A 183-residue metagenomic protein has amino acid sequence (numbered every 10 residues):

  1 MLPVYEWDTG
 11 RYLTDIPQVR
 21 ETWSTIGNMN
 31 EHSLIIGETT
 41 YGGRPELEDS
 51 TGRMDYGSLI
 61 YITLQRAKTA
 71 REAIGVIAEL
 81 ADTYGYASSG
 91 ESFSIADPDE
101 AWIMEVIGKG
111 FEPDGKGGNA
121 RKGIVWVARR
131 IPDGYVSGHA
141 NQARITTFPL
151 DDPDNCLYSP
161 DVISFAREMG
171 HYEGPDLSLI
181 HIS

Functional and structural regions predicted by a protein language model:
M1, D49-Y84: Compact, glycine/acidic-enriched structural inserts
M1-W7: Active-site-surrounding "flap" and adjacent substrate/cofactor-binding loops of secreted or lumenal enzymes, prototyped
P17-E21, T25-L34, G42: Function-dense linear segments that define catalytic or interfacial modules in macromolecule-processing proteins
L34-E38, V136-S137: Short hydrophobic-aromatic micro-motifs
Y41-P45, A81, E100-W102, G110: Solvent-exposed loop/turn segments at secondary-structure junctions within structured extracellular/periplasmic domains
Y84-S88, S92: Internal, well-folded beta-alpha domain core
E91, I95-D176: Extended amphipathic alpha-helical segments with heptad-repeat/coiled-coil character used for oligomerization, fusion
I180-I182: Conserved small/polar residues in nucleotide/adenosyl-binding loops
